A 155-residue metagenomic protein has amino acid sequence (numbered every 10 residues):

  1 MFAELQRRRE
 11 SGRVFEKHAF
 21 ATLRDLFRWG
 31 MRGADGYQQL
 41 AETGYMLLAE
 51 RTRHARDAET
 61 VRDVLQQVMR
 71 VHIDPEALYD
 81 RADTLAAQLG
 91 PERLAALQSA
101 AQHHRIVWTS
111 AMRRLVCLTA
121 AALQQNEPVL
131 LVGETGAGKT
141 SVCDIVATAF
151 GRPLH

Functional and structural regions predicted by a protein language model:
M1-C117, A121, Q125: Alpha-helical lid/collar subdomain of P-loop NTPases
Q124, P128-H155: Walker A/P-loop
